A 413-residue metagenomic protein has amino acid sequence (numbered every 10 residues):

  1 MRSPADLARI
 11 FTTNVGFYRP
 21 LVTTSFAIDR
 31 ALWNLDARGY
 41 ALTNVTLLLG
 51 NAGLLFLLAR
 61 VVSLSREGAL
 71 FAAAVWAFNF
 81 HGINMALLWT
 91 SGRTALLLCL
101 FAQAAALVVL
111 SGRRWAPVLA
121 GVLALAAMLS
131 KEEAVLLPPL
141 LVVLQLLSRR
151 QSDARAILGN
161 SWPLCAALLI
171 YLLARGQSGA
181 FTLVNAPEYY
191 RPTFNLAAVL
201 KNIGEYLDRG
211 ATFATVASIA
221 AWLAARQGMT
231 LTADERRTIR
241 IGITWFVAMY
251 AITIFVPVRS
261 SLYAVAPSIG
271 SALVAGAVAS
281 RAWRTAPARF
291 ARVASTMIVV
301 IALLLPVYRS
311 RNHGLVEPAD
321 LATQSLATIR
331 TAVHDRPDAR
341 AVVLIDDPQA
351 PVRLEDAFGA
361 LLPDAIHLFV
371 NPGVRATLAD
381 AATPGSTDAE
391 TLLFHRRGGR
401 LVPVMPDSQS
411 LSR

Functional and structural regions predicted by a protein language model:
M1-R413: Polytopic membrane enzymes that build or remodel cell-surface glycoconjugates and lipids
